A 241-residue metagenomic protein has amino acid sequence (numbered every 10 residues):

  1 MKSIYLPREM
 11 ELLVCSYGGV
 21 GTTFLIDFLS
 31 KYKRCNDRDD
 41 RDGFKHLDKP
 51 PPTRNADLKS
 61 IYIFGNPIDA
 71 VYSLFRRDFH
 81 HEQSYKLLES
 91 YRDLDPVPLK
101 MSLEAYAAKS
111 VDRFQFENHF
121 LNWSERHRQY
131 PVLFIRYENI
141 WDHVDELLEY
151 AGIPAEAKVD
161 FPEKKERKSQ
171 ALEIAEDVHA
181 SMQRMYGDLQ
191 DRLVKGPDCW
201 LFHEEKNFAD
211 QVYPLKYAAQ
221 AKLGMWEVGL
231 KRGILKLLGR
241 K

Functional and structural regions predicted by a protein language model:
M1-V97, E104-I135, W200-E205, D210-Q211 (+1 more regions): PAPS-dependent sulfotransferase catalytic domain
I26, V144, L148, H179: Generic structural marker for isolated residues within well-ordered, non-membrane alpha-helices of soluble domains
L47-K49, A157-K231: PAPS-dependent sulfotransferase catalytic core
D69-V71, W141, K165: Feature marks short, surface-exposed loop/turn motifs that line or immediately flank catalytic pockets and channel
F116-W123, I140-H143, V178-L189: Alpha-helical packing segments of well-folded alpha/beta enzyme cores
R126-Y150: Phosphate-binding beta-loop-alpha motif at adenosine-nucleotide cofactor sites
A151-A155: Short, hydrophobic alpha-helical segments
